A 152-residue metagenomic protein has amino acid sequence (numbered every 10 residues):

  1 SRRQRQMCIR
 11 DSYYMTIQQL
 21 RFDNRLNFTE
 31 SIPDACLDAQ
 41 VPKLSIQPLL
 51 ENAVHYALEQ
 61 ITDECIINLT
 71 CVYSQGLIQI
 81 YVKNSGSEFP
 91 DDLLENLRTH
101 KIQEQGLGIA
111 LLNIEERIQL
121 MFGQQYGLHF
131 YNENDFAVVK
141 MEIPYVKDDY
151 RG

Functional and structural regions predicted by a protein language model:
S1-R3, D149: Intrinsically disordered, low-complexity sequence elements enriched in Ser/Thr/Gly/Pro
R3-Q6, R10-Y131, F136-K140: Two-component histidine phosphotransfer core
N134-G152: C-terminal end segment of the histidine kinase catalytic
